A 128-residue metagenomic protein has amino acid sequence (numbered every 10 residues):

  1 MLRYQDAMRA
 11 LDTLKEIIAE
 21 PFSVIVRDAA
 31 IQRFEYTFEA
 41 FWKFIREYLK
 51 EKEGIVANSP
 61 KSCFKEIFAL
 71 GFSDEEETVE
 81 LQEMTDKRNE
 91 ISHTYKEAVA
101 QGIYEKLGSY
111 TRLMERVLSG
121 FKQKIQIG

Functional and structural regions predicted by a protein language model:
M1-G128: Solvent-exposed interaction patches of small proteins and small membrane subunits
